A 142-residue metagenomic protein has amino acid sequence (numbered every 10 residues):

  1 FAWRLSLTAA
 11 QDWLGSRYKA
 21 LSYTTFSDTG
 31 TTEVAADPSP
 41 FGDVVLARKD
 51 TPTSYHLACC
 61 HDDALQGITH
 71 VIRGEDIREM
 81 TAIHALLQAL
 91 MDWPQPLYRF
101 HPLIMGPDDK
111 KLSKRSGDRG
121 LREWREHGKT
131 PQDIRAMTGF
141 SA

Functional and structural regions predicted by a protein language model:
F1-S113, G120-R125: Active-site cores that bind ATP or allylic diphosphates and position pyrophosphate for catalysis
S113-K114, R135: Alpha-helix boundary/capping detector
H127-S141: Extended, charge-rich low-complexity interaction segments
